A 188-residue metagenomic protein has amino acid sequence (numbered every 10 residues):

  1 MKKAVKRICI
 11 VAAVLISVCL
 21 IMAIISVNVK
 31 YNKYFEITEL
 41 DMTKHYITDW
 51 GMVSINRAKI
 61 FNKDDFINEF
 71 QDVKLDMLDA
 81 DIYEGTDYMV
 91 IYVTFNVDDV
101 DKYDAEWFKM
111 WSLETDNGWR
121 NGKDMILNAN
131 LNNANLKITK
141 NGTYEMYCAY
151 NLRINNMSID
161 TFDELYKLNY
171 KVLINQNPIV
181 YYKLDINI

Functional and structural regions predicted by a protein language model:
K2-I188: Conserved functional micro-motifs across diverse proteins
